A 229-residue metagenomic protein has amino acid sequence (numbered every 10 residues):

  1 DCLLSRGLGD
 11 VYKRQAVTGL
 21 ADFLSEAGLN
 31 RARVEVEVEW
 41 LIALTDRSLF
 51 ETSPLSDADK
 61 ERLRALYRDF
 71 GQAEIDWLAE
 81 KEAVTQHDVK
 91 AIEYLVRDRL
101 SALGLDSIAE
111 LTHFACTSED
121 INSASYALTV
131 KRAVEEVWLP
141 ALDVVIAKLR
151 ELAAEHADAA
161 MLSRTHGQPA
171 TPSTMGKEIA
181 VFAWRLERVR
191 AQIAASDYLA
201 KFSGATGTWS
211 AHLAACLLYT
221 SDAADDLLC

Functional and structural regions predicted by a protein language model:
D1-Y12, Y219-C229: Single conserved hydrophobic/aromatic residue that forms the stacking wall/gate of nucleotide- or nucleobase-binding
R6, D10-H212, C216-L218: A helix-coil-helix interface module used to build multimeric assemblies and to scaffold catalytic/cofactor sites
